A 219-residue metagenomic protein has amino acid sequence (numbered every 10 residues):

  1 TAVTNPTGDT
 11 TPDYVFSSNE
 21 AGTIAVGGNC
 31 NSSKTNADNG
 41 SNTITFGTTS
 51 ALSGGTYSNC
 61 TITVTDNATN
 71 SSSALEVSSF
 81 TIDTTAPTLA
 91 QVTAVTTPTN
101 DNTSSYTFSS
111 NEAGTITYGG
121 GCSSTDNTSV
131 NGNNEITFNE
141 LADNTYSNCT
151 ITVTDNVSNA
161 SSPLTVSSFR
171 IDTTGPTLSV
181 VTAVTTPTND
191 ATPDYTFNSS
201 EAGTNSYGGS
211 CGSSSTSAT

Functional and structural regions predicted by a protein language model:
T1-A2, T85-A94, G175-T182: Proline-enriched interdomain boundary motifs that mark the N-terminal boundary and often initiate the first structured
T4-T10, T96-N102, T185-A191: Short, solvent-exposed loop/linker segments at the N-terminal edge of repeated beta-sheet extracellular domains
T11-V15, T103-T107, T192-F197: A short beta-strand segment in extracellular, disulfide-stabilized domains
S17-I24, F108-I116, F197-N205: Short proline/glycine-enriched turn/loop motifs at strand-loop junctions of beta-rich domains
S18, F46-T48, I82, S110 (+3 more regions): Hydrophobic residues in beta-strands and at strand termini
T23-E76, P98, T115-L164, T204-T219: Extracellular beta-sheet repeat scaffolds used for adhesion and glycan interaction
E76-P87, T165-P176: Flexible, low-complexity linkers/stalks enriched in Thr/Pro that connect modular domains
